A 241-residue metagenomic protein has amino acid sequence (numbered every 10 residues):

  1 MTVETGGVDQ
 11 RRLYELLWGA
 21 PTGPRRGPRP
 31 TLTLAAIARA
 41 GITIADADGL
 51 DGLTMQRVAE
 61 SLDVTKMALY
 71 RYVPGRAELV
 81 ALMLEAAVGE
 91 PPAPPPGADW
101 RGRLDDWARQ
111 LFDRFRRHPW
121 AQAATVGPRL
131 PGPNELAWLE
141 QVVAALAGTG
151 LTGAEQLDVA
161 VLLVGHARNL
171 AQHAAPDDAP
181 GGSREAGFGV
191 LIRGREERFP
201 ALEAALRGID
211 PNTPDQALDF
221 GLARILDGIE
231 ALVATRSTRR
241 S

Functional and structural regions predicted by a protein language model:
M1-T31, I192, F199-G208, S237-S241: N-terminal intrinsically disordered/low-complexity leader segments
A36, A40, I44-A77: Helix-turn-helix
A36-T43, E78-A93, D106-Q110, A137-Q141: Alpha-helical structural segments
A40-D48, A86, E90, R103 (+5 more regions): Solvent-exposed, amphipathic alpha-helical segments
P92-A137, G153, A160-L163: Hydrophobic alpha-helical connector segments
A123-T125, A179, L202: Short, hydrophobic secondary-structure boundary micro-motifs
W138-G189, D210, I229-L232: Hydrophobic alpha-helical bundle segments that form small-molecule/ligand-binding pockets
D215-S237: C-terminal all-alpha effector/ligand-binding and dimerization domain of prokaryotic HTH-type transcriptional repressors
